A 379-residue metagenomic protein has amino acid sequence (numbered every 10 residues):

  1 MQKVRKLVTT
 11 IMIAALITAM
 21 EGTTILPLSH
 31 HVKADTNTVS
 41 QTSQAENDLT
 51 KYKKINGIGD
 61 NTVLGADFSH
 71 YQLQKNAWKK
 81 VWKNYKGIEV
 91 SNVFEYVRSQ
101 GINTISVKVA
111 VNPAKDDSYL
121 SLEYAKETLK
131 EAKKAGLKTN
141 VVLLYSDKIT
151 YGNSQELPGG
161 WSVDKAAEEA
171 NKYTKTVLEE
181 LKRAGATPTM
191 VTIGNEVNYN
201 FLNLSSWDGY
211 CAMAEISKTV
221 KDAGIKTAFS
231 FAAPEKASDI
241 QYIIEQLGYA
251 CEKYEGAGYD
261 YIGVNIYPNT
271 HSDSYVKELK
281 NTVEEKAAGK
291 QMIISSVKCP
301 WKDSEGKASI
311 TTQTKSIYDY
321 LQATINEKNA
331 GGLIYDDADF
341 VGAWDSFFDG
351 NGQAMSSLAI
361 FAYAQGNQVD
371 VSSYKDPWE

Functional and structural regions predicted by a protein language model:
M1-I11: Bacterial Sec-dependent N-terminal signal peptides
M12-T24: Hydrophobic core
E21-S40: Sec-dependent signal peptide cleavage junction
V39-K138, L144-E169, T192, G263: N-terminal substrate-binding region of glycoside hydrolase catalytic domains
T50, K54, Y254, K286 (+3 more regions): Aromatic-rich peripheral "rim/lid" segments of glycoside hydrolase catalytic domains that contact and position glycan
N61-G65, N103-S106, K138-N140, T187-T192 (+4 more regions): Structural preference for beta-strand elements that scaffold enzyme active sites
S69-Y71, A110-N112, L144-S146, I193-N198 (+4 more regions): Active-site beta-loop-alpha junctions enriched in small/polar residues
S121-Y124, T150-Y259, P268-A288, D303-D319 (+1 more regions): Active-site cleft segment of glycoside hydrolase catalytic domains centered on the general acid/base Glu
